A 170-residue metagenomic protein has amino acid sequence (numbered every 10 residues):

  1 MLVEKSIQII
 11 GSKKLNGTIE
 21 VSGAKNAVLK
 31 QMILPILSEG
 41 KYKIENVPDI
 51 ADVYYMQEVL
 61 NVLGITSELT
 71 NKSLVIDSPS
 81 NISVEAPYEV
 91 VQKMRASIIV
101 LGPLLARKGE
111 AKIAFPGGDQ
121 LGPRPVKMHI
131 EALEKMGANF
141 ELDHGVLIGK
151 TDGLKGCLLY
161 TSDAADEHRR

Functional and structural regions predicted by a protein language model:
M1-E20, Q57, L63-E89, A138-S162: Self-splicing inteins and homing endonuclease
L15, L37-Y42, E110-A111, K155: Short, surface-exposed connector motifs at secondary-structure boundaries
E20-E45, Y54, T66-L74: N-terminal glycine-rich anion-binding loops that anchor highly charged ligand groups
I33, L60, L133: Residue-level signal for inorganic ion chemistry
L34-S38, V62, P103-R107: Alpha-helix C-terminal capping segments
V84-G153: Hydrophobic alpha-helical hairpins/lids featuring a short glycine-rich hinge
Y160-R170: Single conserved hydrophobic/aromatic residue that forms the stacking wall/gate of nucleotide- or nucleobase-binding
